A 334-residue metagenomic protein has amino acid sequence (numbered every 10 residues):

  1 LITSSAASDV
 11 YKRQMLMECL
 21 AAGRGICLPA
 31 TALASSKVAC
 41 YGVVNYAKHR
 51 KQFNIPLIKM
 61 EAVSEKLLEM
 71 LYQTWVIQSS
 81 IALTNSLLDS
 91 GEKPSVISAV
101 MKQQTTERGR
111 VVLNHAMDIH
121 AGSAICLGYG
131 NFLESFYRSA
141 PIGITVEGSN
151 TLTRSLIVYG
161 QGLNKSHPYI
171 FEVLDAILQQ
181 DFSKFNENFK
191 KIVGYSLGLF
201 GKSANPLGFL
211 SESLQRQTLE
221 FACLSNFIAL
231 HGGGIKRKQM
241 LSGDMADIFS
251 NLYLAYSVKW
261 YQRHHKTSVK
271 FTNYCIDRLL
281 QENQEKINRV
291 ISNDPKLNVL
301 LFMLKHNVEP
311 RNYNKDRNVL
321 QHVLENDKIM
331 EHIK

Functional and structural regions predicted by a protein language model:
L1-A7, Y11, M245: Single conserved hydrophobic/aromatic residue that forms the stacking wall/gate of nucleotide- or nucleobase-binding
K12-C27, C40-Y72, A82-S98, S123-G128 (+2 more regions): Glycine-rich cofactor-pocket loops
A21-I26, L33, V112, I142-I144 (+3 more regions): Short, glycine-/Ser/Thr-/acidic-enriched flexible segments
P29-A32, S36, V63-K66, M70-Q73 (+6 more regions): Amphipathic alpha-helix face/heptad-repeat signature
A39-V43, Q73-L83, R108, V112 (+3 more regions): Amphipathic, well-ordered alpha-helical segments in soluble domains
E92-A124, K270-Q284: Charged, glycine-rich active-site and insertion segments that engage polyanionic ligands
A124-P206, P295-K334: Glycine-rich phosphate/cofactor-binding loops in nucleotide/flavin-utilizing enzymes
I192-K334: C-terminal amphipathic alpha-helical interaction region
